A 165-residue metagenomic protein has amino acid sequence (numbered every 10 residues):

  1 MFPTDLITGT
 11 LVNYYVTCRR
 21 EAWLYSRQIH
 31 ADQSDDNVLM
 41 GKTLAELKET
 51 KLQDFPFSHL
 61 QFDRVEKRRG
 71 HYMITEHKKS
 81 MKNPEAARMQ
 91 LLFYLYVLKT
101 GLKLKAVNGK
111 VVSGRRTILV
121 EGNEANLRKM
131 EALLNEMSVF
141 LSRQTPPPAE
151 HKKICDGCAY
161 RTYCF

Functional and structural regions predicted by a protein language model:
M1-P56: Charged, glycine-rich intrinsically disordered N-terminal tails and low-complexity linkers that flank
L6-G9, E136-C155: Immediate flanking context of iron-sulfur cluster ligation sites
C18, L60-M81, Y94-Y96: Conserved catalytic cores of phosphodiester-cleaving nucleases, focusing on short active-site segments
C18-A22, T145-F165: Cysteine-cluster motifs in flexible loop/terminal segments that predominantly coordinate metals
S34-G70, N83-A86, I118-G122: Active-site metal-binding core of divalent-cation-utilizing nuclease and nuclease-like domains
A86-K110: Metal-dependent nuclease catalytic cores in nucleic-acid-processing enzymes, especially RNase H-like/related
K103-N123: Substrate-binding beta-hairpin/strand module that engages nucleic acids
T117, E124, R128, L133 (+1 more regions): Cysteine-centered metal-binding/redox modules
